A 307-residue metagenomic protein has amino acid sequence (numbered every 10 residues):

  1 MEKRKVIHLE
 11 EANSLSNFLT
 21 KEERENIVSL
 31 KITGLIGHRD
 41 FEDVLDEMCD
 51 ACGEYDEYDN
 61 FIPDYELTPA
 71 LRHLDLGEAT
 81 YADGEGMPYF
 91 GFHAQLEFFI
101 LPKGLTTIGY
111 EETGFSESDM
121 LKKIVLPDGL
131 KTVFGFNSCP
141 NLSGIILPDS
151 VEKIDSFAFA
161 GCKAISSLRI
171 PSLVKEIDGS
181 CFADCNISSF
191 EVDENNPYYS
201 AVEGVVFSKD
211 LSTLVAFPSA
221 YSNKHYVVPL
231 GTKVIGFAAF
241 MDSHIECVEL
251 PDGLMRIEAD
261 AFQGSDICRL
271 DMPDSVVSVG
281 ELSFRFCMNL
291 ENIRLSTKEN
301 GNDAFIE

Functional and structural regions predicted by a protein language model:
E2-E11, V28-H38, D56-G84, A94-T107 (+7 more regions): Structural signature of tandem-repeat unit edges
E10-L19: Surface-exposed ligand/attachment interfaces on beta-rich extracellular proteins
F41-D46, G86, Y110-E111, S180 (+1 more regions): A short acidic (Asp/Glu
E42-D50, K224-V227, A238: Extended Gly/Ser/Thr-rich low-complexity repeat segments, especially those forming or decorating extracellular
V44-C52, Y89-F92, F115, F136-N137 (+2 more regions): A structural signal for leucine-rich repeat
C49-Y55, D178, A183: Extracellular, surface-exposed repeat/solenoid domains
